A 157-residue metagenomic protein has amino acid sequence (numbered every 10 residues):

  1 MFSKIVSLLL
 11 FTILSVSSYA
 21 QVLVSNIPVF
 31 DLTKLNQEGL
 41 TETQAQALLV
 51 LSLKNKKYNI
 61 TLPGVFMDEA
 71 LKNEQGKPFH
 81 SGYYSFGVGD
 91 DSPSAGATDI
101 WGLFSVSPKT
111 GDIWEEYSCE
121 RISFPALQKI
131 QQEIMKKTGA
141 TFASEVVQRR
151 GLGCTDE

Functional and structural regions predicted by a protein language model:
M1-V6: Bacterial N-terminal signal peptides that target proteins for export
S7-S15: Bacterial N-terminal signal peptides
V16-A20: Sec/Tat signal peptide C-region and signal peptidase I cleavage site
V24-N73, K136-S144, R149: Short, non-transmembrane alpha-helical segments in secretory-pathway proteins
T61-K109: Exposed beta-strand-loop-beta-strand "reactive/processing" segments of non-cytosolic proteins
D112-I113: Hydrophobic "anchor" residues
C119-E157: C-terminal partner/receptor-binding element of secreted or periplasmic proteins
